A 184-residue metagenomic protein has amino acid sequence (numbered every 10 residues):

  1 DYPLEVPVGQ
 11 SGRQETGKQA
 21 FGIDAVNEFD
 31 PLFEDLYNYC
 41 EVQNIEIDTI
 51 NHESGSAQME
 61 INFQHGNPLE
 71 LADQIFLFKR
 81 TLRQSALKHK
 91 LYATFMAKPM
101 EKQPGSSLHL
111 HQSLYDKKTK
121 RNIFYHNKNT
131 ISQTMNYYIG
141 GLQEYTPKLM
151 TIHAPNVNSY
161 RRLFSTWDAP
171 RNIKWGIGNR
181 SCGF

Functional and structural regions predicted by a protein language model:
D1-F184: Glycine-rich, acidic/polar active-site loops that bind/position phosphate-bearing ligands
